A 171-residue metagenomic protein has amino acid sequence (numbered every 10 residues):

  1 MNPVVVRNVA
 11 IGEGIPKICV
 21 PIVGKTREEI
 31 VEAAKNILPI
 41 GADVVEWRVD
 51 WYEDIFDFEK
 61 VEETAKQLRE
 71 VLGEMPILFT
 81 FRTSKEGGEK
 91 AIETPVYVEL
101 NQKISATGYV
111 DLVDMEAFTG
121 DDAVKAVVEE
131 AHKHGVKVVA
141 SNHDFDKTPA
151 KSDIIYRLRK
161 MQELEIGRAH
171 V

Functional and structural regions predicted by a protein language model:
M1-E32: N-terminal amphipathic alpha-helix/helix-capping segment at the start of soluble metabolic enzymes
R7, Y52-L68, A117-K133, P149-S152: Active-site-adjacent beta->alpha loops and helix N-cap segments on the catalytic face of soluble alpha/beta enzymes
G14-I18, G41-D43, G73-I77, Y109-D111 (+2 more regions): Short, well-ordered coil/turn segments that N-cap beta-strands
V23, V44-D54, E93, Y97 (+4 more regions): Catalytic beta/alpha-barrel core
K25-L38, I92-I104, A150-K160: Short, acidic/polar
D57-K85, Q102-K103, V128-V139: Alpha-helix-loop-beta-strand connector modules within alpha/beta enzyme cores
E129-L164: Histidine/lysine/aspartate-rich catalytic loop segments that bind and position anionic ligands
